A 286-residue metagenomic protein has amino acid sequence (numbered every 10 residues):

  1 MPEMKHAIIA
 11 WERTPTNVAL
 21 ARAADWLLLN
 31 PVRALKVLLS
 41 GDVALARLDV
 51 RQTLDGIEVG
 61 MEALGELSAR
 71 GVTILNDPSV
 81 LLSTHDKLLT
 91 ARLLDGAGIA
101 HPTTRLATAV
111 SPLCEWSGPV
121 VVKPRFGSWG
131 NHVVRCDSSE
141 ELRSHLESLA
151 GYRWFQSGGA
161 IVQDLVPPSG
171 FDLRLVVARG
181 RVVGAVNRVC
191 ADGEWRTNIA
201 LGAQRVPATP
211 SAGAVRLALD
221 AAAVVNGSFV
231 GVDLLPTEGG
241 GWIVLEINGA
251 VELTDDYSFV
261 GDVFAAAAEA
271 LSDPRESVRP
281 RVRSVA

Functional and structural regions predicted by a protein language model:
P2, R70, S79-I161, A212: Active-site nucleotide/adenylate-binding loops and adjacent lid/helix of ATP-dependent enzymes
P2-I8: Extreme N-terminal starter segment of soluble prokaryotic enzymes
W11-T103: Conserved N-proximal alpha/beta basic substrate-recognition cap immediately N-terminal to, or forming the N-lobe
D42-A46, V120-K123, L175-V177, G240-D255: A short beta-strand motif that forms the metal-chelation/ATP-contact edge of phosphoryl-transfer active sites
P102, N131, F171-L173, G180 (+2 more regions): Change "...and in nucleic-acid phosphodiester-cleaving endonucleases..." to "...and in nucleic-acid processing enzymes
V120, I161, V183-G184, V230 (+1 more regions): Protein kinase-like catalytic core scaffold
R135-A222: Phosphate-binding site of ATP-dependent enzymes
E194-G240, V244, N248, V263-V285: A long amphipathic alpha-helix within ATP-dependent nucleotide-binding catalytic cores
